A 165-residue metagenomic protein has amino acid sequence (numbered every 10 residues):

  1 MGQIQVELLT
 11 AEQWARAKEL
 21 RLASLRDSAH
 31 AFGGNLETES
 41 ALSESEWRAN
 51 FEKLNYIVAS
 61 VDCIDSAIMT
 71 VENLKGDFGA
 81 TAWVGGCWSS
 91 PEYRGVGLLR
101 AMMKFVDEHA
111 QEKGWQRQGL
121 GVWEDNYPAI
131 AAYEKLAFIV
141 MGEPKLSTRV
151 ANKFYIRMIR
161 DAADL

Functional and structural regions predicted by a protein language model:
G2-V6: Extreme N-terminal starter segment of soluble prokaryotic enzymes
E7-E12, A49, W115-E124: Generic detector of contiguous secondary-structure segments
L8-W14, K18-E92, M103-F105, H109 (+2 more regions): Acetyl-CoA-dependent GNAT
L22, R26, I64, Q111 (+3 more regions): Charged, amphipathic alpha-helical interaction segments
G86, S90-K104, Q111-K113, E124-A131 (+1 more regions): Conserved glycine-rich acetyl-CoA-binding loop
Q116, W123-I130, K135-L165: C-terminal "cap" of GNAT-fold acetyltransferases
